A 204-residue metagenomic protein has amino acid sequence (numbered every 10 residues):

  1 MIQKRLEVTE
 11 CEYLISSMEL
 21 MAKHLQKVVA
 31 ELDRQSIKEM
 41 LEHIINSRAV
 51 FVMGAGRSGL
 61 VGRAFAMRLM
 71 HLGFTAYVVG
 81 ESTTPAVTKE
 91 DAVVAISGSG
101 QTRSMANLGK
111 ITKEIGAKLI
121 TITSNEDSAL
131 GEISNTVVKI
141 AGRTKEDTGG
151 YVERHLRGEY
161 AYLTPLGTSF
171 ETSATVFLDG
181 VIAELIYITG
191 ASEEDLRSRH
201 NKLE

Functional and structural regions predicted by a protein language model:
M1-A30: Generic N-terminal amphipathic, Lys/Arg-enriched alpha-helix
M1-V8, E12, G180, I186-E204: A short, charged, Gly/Pro-tolerant segment at domain boundaries
M21-H24, V28-E31, L72, V137-I140 (+3 more regions): Change "in soluble alpha/beta enzymes" to "in soluble alpha/beta proteins
V29-N46: A short, well-structured juxtamembrane/interface segment
E39-E42, L60, S198: Amphipathic alpha-helical interaction segments
V50-A55, V61-T172: Glycine-rich phosphate-binding loops that contact phosphosugars or nucleotide phosphates
